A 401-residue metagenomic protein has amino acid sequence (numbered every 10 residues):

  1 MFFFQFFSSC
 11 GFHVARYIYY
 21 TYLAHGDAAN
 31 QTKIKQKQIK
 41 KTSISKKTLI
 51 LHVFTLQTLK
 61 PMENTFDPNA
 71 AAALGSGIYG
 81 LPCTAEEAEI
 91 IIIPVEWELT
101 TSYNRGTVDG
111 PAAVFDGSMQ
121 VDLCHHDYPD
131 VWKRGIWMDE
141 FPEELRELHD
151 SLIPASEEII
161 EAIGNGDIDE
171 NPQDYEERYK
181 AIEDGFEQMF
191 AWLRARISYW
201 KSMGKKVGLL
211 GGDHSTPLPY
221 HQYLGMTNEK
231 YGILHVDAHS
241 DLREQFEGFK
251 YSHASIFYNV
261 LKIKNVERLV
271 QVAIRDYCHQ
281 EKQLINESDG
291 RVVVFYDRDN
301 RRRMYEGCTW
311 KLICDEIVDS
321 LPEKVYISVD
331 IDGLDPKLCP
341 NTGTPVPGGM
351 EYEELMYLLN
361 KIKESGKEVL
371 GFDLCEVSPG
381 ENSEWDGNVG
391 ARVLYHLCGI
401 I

Functional and structural regions predicted by a protein language model:
M1-G11, I18-T21, T32, Q36-Q38 (+1 more regions): Hydrophobic alpha-helical signal peptides and transmembrane signal-/tail-anchor segments that drive secretory-pathway
F4, S8-G11, A28, G204 (+2 more regions): Residue-level detector of alpha-helix boundary/anchor positions
Y17-I18, K33, P219, Q280: Residue-level recognition of conserved structural "scaffold" positions that shape functional pockets and channels
H25, T42-S43, T48: Positively charged N-terminal leader segments that act as targeting/secretion signals
N30-K33, N104: Intrinsically disordered, low-complexity, charge-rich segments with an acidic bias
K46-P61: Short, Lys/Arg-enriched N-terminal segments with co-localized hydrophobic residues within the first ~10-30 amino acids
L59, E63-I401: Conserved alpha-helical scaffold segments that buttress catalytic/binding sites
